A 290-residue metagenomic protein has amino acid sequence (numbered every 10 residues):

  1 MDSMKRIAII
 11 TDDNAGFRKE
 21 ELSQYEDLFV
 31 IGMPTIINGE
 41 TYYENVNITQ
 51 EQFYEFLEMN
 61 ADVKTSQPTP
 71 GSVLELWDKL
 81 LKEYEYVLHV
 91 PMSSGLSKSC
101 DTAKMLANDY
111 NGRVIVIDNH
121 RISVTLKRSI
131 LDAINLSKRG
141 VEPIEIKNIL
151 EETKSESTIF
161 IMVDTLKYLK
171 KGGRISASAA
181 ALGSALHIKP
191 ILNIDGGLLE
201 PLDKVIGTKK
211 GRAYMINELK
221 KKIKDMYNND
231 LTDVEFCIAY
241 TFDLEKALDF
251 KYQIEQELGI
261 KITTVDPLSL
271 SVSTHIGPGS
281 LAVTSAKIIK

Functional and structural regions predicted by a protein language model:
D2-A8, D13-F29, M33-P34, E40 (+4 more regions): Mixed-charge interfacial surface used for oligomerization/domain docking and macromolecular partner engagement
T41-D109: Class I S-adenosyl-L-methionine
Q67, D118-H120: Short beta->alpha junction loops
